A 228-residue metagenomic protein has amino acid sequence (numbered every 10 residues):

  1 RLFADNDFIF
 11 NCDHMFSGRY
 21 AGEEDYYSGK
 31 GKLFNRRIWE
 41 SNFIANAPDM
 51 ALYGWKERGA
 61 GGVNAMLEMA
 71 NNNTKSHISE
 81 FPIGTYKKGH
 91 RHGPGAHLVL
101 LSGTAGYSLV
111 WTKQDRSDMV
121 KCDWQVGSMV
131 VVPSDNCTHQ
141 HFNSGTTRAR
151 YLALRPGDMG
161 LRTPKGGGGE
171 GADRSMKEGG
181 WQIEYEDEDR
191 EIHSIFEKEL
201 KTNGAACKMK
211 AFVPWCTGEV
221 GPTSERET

Functional and structural regions predicted by a protein language model:
R1, C122-G145, A153-G157: Conserved metal-binding segment of the jelly-roll/cupin
R1-G31, S144-R150, P156-W181: Hydrophobic, ordered structural segments
L2-H77, D187-T228: A short, N-terminal "cap"/entry segment at the start of jelly-roll beta-barrel domains of the cupin/DSBH fold
I78-I83, R91-T112, L154-D158: Short, conserved beta-strand element in jelly-roll/cupin
G84-T85, T138: Eukaryotic intrinsically disordered and solvent-exposed regulatory patches
K88-H90, G95-L100, K121-C122, M129-V130: His/acidic/aromatic-lined binding-pocket segments of jelly-roll/cupin-type domains and related regulatory beta-sandwich
G93, T104, N136-C137, T147: A generic "binding-loop/recognition-motif" signal
S102, Y107-Q125, V131-V132: A beta-strand-loop signature enriched in Asp, Gly, Thr, and Trp that corresponds to the sialidase/neuraminidase Asp-box
